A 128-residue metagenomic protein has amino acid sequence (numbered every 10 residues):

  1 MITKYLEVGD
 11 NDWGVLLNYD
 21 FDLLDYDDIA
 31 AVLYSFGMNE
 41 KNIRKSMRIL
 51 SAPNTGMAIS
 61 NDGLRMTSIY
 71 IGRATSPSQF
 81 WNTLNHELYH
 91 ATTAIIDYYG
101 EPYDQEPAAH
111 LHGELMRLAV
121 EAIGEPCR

Functional and structural regions predicted by a protein language model:
M1-R48: Non-catalytic terminal regions of proteins
G14-L17, A94-I96, L115, A119: Generic hydrophobic, helix-prone segments enriched in Leu/Val/Ile
A30-S78, A91-A94: Active-site scaffold of zinc-dependent metalloenzymes
M47-S51, Y98-Y103, G113-E114: Short C-terminal domain-edge/linker segments immediately following a structured domain
S78-Q79, Y103: Generic alpha-helical secondary structure signal
Q79-E87: Short alpha-helical catalytic segment bearing the HExxH-like zincin motif of zinc-dependent metalloproteases
L88-D104: Catalytic Zn2+-binding segment of zinc metalloproteases
P102-R128: Post-HExxH zinc-binding segment in Zn-dependent metallohydrolases
